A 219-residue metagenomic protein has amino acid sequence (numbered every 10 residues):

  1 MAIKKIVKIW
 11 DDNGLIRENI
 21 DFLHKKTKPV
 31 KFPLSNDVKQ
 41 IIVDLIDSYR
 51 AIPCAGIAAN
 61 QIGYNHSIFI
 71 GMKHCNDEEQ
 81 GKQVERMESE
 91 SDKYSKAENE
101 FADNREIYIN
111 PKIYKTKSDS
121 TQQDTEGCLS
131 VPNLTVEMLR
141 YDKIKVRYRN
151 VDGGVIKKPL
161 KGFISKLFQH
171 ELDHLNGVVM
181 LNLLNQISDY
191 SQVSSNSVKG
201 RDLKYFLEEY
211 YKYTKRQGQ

Functional and structural regions predicted by a protein language model:
M1-Q219: Positively charged
